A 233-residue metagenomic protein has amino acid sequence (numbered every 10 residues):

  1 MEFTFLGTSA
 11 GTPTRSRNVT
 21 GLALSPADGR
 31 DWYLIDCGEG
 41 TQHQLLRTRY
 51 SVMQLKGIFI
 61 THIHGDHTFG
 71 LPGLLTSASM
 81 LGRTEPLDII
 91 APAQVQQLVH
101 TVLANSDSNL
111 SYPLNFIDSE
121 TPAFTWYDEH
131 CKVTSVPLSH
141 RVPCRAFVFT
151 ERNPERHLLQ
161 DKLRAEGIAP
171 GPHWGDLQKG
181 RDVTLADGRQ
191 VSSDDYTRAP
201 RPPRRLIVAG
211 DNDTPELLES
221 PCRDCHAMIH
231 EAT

Functional and structural regions predicted by a protein language model:
M1-Y50, T84-P86, F147-F149, R156 (+2 more regions): Conserved beta-strand hairpin/beta-sheet module of binuclear metal-dependent hydrolase folds, prominently
T14-S16, E129-V208, N212-S220: Active-site-proximal loop/helix segment associated with metal-binding centers of metalloenzymes
I35-G38, L55-I63, P92, I207-N212 (+1 more regions): Active-site neighborhood of phospho(di)ester-bond hydrolases with catalytic His/Asp-centered motifs
E39-I90, D118: Active-site metal-binding motif and surrounding structural segment of the metallo-beta-lactamase
Q44-L45, G70, Q97-V99, L217: Phosphate- and divalent-cation-binding pockets in alpha/beta enzyme and binding domains that engage nucleotide-derived
Y50-M53, Y112, E129-C131, R223: Structured loop/turn residues at beta-strand edges in well-structured enzyme cores
R83-D118: Active-site neighborhood of divalent metal-dependent phosphoester bond hydrolases
T121-A123, P215-T233: Binuclear metal-ion centers of metallo-dependent hydrolases, dominated by the metallo-beta-lactamase
